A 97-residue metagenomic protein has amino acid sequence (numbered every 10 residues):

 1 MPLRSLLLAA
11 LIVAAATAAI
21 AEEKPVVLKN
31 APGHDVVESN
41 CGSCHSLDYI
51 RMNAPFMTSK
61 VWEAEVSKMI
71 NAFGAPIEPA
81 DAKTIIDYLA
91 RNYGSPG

Functional and structural regions predicted by a protein language model:
M1-L7: Bacterial N-terminal signal peptides that target proteins for export
L7-A15: Bacterial N-terminal signal peptides
L8, A19-K24, P79, P96-G97: Low-complexity, Gly/Pro
A19-V36, N71-F73: Electrostatic cytochrome c docking/interface patches
P32, V36, V61-A64, K68 (+2 more regions): Extracytoplasmic/secreted proteins, especially bacterial periplasmic and envelope-associated proteins
E38-L47, I85, L89: The canonical Cys-X-X-Cys-His
L47-I77: N-terminal, post-signal-peptide region of Sec/Tat-exported proteins
P76-G97: C-terminal capping alpha-helices of c-type cytochrome domains
